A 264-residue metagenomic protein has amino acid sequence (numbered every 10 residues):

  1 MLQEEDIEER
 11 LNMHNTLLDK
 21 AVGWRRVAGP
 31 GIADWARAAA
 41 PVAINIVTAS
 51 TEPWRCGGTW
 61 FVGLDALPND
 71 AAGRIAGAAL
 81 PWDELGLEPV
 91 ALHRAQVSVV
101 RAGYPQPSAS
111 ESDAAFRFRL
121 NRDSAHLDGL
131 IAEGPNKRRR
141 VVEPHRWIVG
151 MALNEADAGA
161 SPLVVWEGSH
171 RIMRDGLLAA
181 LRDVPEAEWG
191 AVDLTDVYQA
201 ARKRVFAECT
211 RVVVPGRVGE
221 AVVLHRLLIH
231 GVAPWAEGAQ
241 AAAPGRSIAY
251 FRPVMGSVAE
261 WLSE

Functional and structural regions predicted by a protein language model:
M1, A152, F251-M255: Short, Φ-rich (hydrophobic/aromatic) sequence segments
M1-W35: Fe(II)/2-oxoglutarate
L17-K20, D34-R211, W235: Non-heme Fe(II) oxygenase catalytic core, chiefly the N-lobe of the double-stranded beta-helix
V22-W24, R146, R246-I248: Short hydrophobic/aromatic beta-strand or adjacent loop that forms the aromatic wall/cage of a ligand/substrate-binding
L178, V223-E264: Non-heme Fe(II)/2-oxoglutarate
T210-V223: Short acidic-glycine-tyrosine-enriched beta hairpin
